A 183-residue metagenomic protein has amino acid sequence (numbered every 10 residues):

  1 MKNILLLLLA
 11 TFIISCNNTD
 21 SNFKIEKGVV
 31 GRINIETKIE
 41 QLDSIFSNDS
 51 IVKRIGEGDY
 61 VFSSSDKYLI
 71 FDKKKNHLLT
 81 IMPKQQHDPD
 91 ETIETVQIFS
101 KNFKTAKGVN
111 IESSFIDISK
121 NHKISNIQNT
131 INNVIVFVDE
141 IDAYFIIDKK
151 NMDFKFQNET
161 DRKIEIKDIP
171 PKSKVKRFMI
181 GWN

Functional and structural regions predicted by a protein language model:
M1-F23: Bacterial Sec-dependent N-terminal signal peptides
C16-I131, E140-I141, E159-N183: Short helix/turn-capping signatures at newly exposed starts of structured segments
T95, K150-N151: Charged, low-complexity, helix-prone segments enriched in Lys/Glu/Asp/Gln
I135-D139, A143-D148: Short, structured protein-protein interaction patches enriched in aromatics and acidic/basic residues, typified by
F154-K155: Short, solvent-exposed loop/beta-turn-alpha elements that line the ligand-binding surface or hinge of extracytoplasmic
